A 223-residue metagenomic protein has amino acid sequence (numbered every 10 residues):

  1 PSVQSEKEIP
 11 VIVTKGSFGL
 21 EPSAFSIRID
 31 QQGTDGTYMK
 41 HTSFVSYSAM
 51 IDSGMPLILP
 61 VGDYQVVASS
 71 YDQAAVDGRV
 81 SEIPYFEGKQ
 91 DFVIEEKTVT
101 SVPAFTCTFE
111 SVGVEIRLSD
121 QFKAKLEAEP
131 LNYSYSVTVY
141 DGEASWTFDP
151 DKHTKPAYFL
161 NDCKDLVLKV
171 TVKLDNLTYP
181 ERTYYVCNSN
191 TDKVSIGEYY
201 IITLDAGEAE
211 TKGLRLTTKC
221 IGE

Functional and structural regions predicted by a protein language model:
P1-F18, T106-F122: A short, Gly/Thr-enriched small/hydrophobic beta-strand-prone motif that recurs across taxa
I12, D30-Q32, F86: Compositionally biased, intrinsically disordered low-complexity segments
V13-L20, G78-E82: Short consensus segments that form the blades of beta-propeller domains, in both extracellular/periplasmic
G19-V67, Y71-A75, E127-I196: Tryptophan-paired
F44-I51, D72-E110, D175-G213: Structured interaction patches on ligand/partner-binding surfaces of diverse proteins
T100-T138, G197-E223: Compositionally biased low-complexity segments at domain edges in trafficked proteins and select soluble regulators
